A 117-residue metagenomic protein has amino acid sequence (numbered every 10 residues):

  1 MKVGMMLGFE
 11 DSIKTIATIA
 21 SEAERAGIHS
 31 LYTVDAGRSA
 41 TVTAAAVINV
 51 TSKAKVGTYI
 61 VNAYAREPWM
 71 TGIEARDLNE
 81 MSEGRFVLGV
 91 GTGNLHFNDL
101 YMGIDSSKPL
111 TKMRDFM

Functional and structural regions predicted by a protein language model:
M1-Y59, Y64: N-terminal beta1-alpha1-beta2 module of alpha/beta enzyme domains
K2-F9, K14-A17, P68-M117: Flexible, glycine-rich active-site loops centered on histidine and acidic residues that chelate a metal or position
